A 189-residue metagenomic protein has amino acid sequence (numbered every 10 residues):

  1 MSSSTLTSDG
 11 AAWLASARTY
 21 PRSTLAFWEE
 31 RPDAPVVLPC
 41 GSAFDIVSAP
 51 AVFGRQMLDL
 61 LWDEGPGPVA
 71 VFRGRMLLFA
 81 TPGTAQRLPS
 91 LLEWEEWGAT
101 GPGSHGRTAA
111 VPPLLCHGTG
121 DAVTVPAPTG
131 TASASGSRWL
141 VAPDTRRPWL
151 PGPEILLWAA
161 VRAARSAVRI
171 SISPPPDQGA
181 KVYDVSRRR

Functional and structural regions predicted by a protein language model:
M1-R73, P82-R87, P143-R189: Signature for HUH/AEP ssDNA processing cores
L60-D144, L156: Metal-dependent DNA replication initiation modules
